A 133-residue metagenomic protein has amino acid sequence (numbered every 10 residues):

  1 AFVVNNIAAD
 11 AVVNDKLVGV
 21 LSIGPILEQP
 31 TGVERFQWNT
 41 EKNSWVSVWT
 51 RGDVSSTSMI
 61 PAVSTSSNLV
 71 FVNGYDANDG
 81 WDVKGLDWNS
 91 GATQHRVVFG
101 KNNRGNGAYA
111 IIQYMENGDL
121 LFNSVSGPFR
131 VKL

Functional and structural regions predicted by a protein language model:
A1-V98, N102: Loop/turn-rich, solvent-exposed surfaces of beta-rich toroidal or solenoidal domains
R104-L133: Blade-level signature of beta-propeller repeat domains, shared across WD40, Kelch, NHL, RCC1 and BNR/Asp-box propellers
